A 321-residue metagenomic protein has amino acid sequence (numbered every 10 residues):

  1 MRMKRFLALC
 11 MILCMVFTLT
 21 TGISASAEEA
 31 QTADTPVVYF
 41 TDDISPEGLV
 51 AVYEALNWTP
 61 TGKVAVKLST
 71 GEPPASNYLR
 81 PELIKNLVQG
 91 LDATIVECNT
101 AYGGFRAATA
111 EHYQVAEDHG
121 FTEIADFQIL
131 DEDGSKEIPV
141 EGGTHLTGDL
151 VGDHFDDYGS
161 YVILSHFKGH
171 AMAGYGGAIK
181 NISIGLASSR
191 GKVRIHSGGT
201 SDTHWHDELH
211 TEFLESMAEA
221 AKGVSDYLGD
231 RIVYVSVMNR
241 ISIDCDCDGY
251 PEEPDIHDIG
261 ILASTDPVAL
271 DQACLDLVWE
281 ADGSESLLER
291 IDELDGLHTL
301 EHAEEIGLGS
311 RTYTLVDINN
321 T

Functional and structural regions predicted by a protein language model:
M1-C10: Bacterial N-terminal signal peptides that target proteins for export
C10-T18: Bacterial N-terminal signal peptides
F17-T32: Sec-dependent signal peptide cleavage junction
T32-T321: Extended, low-polarity segments enriched in aliphatic/aromatic residues
